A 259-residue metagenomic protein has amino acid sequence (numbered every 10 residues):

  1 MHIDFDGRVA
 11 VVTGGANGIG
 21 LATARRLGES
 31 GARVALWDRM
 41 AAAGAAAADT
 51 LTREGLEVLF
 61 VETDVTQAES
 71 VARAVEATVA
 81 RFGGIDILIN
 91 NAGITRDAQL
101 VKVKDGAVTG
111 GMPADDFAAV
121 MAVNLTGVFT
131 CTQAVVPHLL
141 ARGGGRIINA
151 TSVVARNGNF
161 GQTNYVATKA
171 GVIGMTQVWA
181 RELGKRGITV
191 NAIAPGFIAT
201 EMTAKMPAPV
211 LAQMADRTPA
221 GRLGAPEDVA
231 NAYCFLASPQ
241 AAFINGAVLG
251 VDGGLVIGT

Functional and structural regions predicted by a protein language model:
M1-D4, N157, Y233-C234, N245-T259: Short C-terminal tail/terminal secondary-structure segment of NAD(P)H-dependent dehydrogenase/reductase domains
Q99-A118, M214: Substrate-binding pocket helix/loop in short-chain dehydrogenase/reductase
F129, A192, A215-Q240, I244 (+1 more regions): C-terminal helical subdomain
T132, T168, T176: Active-site helix of classical SDR
P137, A180-E182, A242: Alpha-helical segment proximal to the catalytic Tyr-Lys
S152: Residue(s) in the substrate-gating loop at a strand-loop-helix junction that position the organic substrate next
G184, T189, I244-G246: Short, small/polar-rich loop/turn modules that mediate ligand/substrate recognition or access, typified
